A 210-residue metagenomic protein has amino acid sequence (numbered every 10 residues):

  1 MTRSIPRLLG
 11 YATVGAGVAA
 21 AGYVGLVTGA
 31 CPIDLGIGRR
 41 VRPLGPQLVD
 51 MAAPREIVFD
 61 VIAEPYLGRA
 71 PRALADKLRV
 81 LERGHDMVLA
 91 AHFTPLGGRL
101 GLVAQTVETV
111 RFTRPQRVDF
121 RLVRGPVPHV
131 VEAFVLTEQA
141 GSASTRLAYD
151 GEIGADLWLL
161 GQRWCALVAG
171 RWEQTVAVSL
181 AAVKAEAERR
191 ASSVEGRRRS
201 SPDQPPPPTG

Functional and structural regions predicted by a protein language model:
M1-I5: N-terminal Lys/Arg-rich, disordered targeting/topogenic segments
R7-D86, G210: Hydrophobic ligand-binding cavity/cleft-lining segments
L9, R42-D50, R117, H129-V131 (+1 more regions): Intrinsic-disorder/low-complexity, polar/charged segments enriched in Ser/Thr/Lys/Arg/Asp/Glu/Gln
D50, Y66-P71, L78-P128, Q139-S144 (+2 more regions): Glycine-rich portal/gate segments that line the openings of hydrophobic small-molecule binding cavities
R121-V178, V183: Beta-strand/loop substructures that line and gate deep hydrophobic ligand-binding cavities in soluble
S200-S201: Serine/threonine-rich intrinsically disordered cytosolic regulatory regions enriched for phosphorylation sites
